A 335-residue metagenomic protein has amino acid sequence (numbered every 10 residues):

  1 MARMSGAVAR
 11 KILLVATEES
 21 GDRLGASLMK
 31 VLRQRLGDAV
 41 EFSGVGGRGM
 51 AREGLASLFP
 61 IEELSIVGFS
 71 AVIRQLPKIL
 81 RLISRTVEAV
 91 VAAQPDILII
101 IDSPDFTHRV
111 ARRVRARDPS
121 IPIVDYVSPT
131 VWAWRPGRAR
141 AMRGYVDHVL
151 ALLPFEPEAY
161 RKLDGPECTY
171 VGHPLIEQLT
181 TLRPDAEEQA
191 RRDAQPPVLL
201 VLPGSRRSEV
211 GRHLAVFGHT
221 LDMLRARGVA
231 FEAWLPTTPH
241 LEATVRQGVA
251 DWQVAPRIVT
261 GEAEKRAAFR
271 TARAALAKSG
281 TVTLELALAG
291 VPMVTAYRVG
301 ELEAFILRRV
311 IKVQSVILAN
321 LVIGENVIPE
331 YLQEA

Functional and structural regions predicted by a protein language model:
M1-A335: Nucleotide-activated sugar donor-binding and catalytic core shared by glycosyltransferases and related lipid-linked
